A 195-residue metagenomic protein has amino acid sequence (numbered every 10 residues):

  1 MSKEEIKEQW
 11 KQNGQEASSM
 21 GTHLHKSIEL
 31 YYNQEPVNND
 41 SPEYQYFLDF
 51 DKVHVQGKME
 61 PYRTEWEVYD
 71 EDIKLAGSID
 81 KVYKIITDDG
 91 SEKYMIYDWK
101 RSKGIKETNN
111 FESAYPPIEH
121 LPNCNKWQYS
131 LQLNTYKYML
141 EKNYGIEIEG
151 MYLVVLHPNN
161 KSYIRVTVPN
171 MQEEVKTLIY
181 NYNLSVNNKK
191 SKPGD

Functional and structural regions predicted by a protein language model:
M1-A76: Metal-dependent nuclease catalytic cores that hydrolyze phosphodiester bonds in DNA/RNA, characterized by
N13, Q34-E35, Y115-K126: Short histidine-centered catalytic/ligand-binding loop motif
H25, G77-T87, E92-I118, Y136: Conserved catalytic cores of phosphodiester-cleaving nucleases, focusing on short active-site segments
E29, N33, D72, T87-D89 (+3 more regions): Accessory terminal regions of nucleic-acid processing enzymes
M59, D72-A76, D89-Y94, I146: Coil-to-beta-strand transition motifs
Y69, R101-G104, P158-N159: Short, solvent-exposed loop/turn segments at secondary-structure junctions
Y69, V82-I86, V154-L156: A generic structural motif
P122-D195: Metal-dependent nuclease catalytic regions and adjoining charged, substrate-binding loops involved in nucleic-acid end
